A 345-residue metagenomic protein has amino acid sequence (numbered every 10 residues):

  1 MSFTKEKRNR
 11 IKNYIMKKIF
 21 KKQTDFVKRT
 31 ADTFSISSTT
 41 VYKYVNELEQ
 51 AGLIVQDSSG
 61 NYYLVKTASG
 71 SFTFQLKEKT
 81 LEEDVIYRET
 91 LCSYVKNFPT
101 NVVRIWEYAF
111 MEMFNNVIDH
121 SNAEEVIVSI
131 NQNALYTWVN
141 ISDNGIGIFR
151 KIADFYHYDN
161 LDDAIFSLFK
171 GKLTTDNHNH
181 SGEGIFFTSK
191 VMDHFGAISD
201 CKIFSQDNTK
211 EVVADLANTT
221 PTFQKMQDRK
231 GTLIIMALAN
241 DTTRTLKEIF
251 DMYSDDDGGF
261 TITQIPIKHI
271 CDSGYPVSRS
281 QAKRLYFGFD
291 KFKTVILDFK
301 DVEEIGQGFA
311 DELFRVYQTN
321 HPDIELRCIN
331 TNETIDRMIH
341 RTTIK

Functional and structural regions predicted by a protein language model:
M1-M111, H120-E125, T242-D290, E325-K345: Bergerat-fold GHKL ATPase/HATPase_c domain
V55-F72, V117-L246: Conserved beta-strand-loop-beta-strand hairpin that lines the nucleotide-binding pocket of ATP/GTP-utilizing enzymes
F187, R284, E312-L313: A short acidic, amphipathic alpha-helical/loop segment
D200, A239, K300-V302, I329-T331: Short, loop-centered acidic/histidine patches that primarily coordinate divalent metals
D207-N208, G306-D311, R337-I339: A short acidic (Asp/Glu
F292-I305: Short, glycine-/small-residue-enriched flexible loop/hinge segments at domain edges that mediate gating
F309-N320: Short, non-transmembrane amphipathic alpha-helical segments
